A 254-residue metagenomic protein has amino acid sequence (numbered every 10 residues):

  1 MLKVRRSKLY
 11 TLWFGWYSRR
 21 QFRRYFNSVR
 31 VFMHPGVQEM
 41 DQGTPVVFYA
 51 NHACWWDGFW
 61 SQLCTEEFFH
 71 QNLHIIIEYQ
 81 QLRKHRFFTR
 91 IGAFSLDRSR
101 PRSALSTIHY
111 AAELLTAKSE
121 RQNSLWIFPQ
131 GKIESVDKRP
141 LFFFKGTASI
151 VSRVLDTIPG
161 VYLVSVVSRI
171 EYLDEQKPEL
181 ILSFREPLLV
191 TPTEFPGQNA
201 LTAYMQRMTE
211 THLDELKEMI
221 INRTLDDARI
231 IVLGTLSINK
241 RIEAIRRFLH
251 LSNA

Functional and structural regions predicted by a protein language model:
M1-S28, R83-G92, I231-A254: Alpha-helical membrane-targeting segments
R6, E66, D97, K145 (+1 more regions): General structural signal for secondary-structure boundaries
Y10-R19, R23, Q38, L105 (+4 more regions): Generic detector of well-ordered alpha-helical segments enriched in charged/polar residues, highlighting helical
G15-W16, S28-N199: Soluble catalytic domains of membrane acyltransferases
I181, V190-A254: A cross-taxonomic marker for long C-terminal extensions/tails that follow the last structured domain
